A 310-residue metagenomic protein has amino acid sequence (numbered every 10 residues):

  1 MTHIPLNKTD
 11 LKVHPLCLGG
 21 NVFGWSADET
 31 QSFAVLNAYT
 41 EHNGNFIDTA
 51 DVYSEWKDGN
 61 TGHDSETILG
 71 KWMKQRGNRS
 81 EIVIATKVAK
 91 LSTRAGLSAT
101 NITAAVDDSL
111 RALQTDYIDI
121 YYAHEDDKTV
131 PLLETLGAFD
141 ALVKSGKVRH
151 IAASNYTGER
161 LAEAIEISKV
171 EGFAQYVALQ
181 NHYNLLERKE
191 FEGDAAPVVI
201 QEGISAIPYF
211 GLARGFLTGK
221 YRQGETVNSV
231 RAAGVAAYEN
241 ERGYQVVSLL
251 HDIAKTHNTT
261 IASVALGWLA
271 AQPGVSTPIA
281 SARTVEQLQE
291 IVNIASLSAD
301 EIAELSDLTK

Functional and structural regions predicted by a protein language model:
M1-S80, K144: N-terminal binding-site loop/beta-alpha segment at the start of enzyme catalytic domains that lines or forms
L11-L16, N43-N45, N78-I82, T115-D119 (+5 more regions): Short, well-ordered coil/turn segments that N-cap beta-strands
G20-T30, V88-T100, T129: Active-site mouth loops of central-metabolism enzymes
N21-F23, V52, K87-L91, A123-D126 (+3 more regions): Active-site beta-loop-alpha junctions enriched in small/polar residues
D28-Y39, L97-A112, L161-E166: Short, acidic/polar
F46-A50, V83-T86, Y117-Y122, A152-A153 (+1 more regions): Short beta-strand segments at enzyme active-site cores
L110-T129: Active-site groove signature of glycoside hydrolases
V130-K310: Beta/alpha (TIM)-barrel catalytic core signal, keyed to glycine-rich beta->alpha loops juxtaposed to Asp/Glu that bind
